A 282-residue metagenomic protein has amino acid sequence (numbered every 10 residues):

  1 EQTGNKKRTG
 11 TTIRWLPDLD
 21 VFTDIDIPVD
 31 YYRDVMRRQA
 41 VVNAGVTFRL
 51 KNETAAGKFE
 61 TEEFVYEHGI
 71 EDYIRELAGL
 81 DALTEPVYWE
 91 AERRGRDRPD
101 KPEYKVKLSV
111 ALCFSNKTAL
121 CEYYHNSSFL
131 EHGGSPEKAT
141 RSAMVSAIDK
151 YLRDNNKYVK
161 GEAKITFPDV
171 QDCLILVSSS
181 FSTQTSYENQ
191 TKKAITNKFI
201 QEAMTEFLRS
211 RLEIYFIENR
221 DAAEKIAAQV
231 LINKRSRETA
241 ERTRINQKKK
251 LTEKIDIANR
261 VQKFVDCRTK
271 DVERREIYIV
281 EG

Functional and structural regions predicted by a protein language model:
E1-E281: GHKL-family ATPase ATP-binding module
